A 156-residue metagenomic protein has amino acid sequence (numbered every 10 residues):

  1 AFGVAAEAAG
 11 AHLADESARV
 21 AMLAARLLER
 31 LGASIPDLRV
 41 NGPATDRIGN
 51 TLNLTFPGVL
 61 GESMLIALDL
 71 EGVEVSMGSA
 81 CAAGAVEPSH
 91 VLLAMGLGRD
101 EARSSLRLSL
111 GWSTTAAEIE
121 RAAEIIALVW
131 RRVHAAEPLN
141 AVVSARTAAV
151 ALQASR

Functional and structural regions predicted by a protein language model:
F2, V20, A122: Conserved anionic group-binding/transfer micro-motifs
G3-A11: Short glycine/serine- and small hydrophobic-enriched flexible loop segments
A6, L27, F56-G58, C81-A82 (+1 more regions): Glycine-rich beta-alpha junction loops
G10-M64: Conserved PLP-dependent catalytic core of the aminotransferase class-I/II
R26-S34, M64-A67, E71-V73, I125-R132: Generic non-transmembrane alpha-helical segments
L52-R107: Conserved C-terminal alpha-helix-loop-beta "cap" of PLP-dependent enzymes that closes/shapes the active-site mouth
A83, E87-R156: PLP-dependent enzyme catalytic core of the Aspartate aminotransferase-like
